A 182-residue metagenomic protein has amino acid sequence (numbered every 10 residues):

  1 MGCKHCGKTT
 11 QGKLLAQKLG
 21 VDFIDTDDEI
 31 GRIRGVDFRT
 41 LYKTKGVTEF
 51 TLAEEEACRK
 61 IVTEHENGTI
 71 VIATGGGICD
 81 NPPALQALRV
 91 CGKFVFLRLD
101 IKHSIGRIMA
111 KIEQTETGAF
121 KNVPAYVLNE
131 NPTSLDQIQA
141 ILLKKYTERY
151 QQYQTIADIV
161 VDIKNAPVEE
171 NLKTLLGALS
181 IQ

Functional and structural regions predicted by a protein language model:
C3: P-loop (Walker A) phosphate-binding loop of NTP-binding proteins
C6: ATP-binding Walker
T9: Walker A/P-loop
L14, K18, L135-Q182: NTP-dependent small-molecule kinase module
Q17-T26: Post-Walker A helix-loop "phosphate-sensing" segment adjacent to the P-loop in P-loop NTPases
D28-R89, Q114, F120-K121, V127: ATP-dependent small-molecule kinase phosphotransfer cores that center on conserved nucleotide phosphate-binding segments
G75-I78, D100-K102, A166: Short glycine-rich anion-binding loops that position phosphate/pyrophosphate groups of nucleotides and phosphorylated
K93-E148: A glycine- and Lys/Arg-enriched "phosphate-lid" helix/loop adjacent to the NTP-binding pocket of small-molecule kinases
